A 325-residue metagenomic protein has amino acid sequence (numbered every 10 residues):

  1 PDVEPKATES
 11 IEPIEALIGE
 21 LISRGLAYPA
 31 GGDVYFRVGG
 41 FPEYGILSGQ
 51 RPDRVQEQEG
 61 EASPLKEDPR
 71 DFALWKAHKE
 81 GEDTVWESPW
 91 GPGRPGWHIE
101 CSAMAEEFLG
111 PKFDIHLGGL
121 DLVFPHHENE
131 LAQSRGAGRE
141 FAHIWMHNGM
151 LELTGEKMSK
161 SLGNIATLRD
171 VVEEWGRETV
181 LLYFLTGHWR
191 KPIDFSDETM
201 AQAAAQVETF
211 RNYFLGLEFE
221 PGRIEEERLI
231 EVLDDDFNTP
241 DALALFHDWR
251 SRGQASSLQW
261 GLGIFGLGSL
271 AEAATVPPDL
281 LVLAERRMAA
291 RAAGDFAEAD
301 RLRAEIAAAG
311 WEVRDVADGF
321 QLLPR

Functional and structural regions predicted by a protein language model:
P1, S23, F237-P240: Short, well-ordered coil/turn segments that N-cap beta-strands
P1-A7: Divalent metal-dependent hydrolysis catalytic cores, especially in the metallo-beta-lactamase
E9, G96-E100, F237, D241-A244: Aromatic- and histidine-enriched alpha-helix N-cap/loop-to-helix transition segments that scaffold the rims
I11-E218: Alpha-helical recognition segments enriched in aromatics with Gly/Pro capping that present substrate-recognition
K157-R325: Structural preference for alpha-helix termini/caps and helix-kink/transition segments
